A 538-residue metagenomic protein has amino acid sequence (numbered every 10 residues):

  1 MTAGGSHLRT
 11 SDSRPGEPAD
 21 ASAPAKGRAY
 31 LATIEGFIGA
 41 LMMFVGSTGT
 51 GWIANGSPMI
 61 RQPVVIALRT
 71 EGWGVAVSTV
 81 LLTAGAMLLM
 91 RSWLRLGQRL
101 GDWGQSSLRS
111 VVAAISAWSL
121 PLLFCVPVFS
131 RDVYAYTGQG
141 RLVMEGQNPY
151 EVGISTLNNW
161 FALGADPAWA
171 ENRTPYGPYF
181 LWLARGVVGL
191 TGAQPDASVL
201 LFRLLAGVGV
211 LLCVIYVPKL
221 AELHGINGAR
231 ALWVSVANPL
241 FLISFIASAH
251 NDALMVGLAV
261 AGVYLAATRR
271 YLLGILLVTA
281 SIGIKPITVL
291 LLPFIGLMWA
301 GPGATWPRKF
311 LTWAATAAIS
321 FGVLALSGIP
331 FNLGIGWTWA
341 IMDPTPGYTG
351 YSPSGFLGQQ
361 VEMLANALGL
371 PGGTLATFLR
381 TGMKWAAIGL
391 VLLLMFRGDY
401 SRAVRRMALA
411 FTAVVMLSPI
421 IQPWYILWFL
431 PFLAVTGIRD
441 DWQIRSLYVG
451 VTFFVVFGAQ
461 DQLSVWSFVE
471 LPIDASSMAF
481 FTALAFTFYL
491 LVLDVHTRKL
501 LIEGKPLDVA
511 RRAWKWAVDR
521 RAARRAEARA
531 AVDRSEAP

Functional and structural regions predicted by a protein language model:
T2-G4, G347-R380: Membrane-lumen/periplasm interface segments of multi-pass, membrane-embedded glycan/lipid transferases
T2-I341, G347, T377-P538: Multi-pass membrane glycosyltransferase architecture that uses lipid-linked
